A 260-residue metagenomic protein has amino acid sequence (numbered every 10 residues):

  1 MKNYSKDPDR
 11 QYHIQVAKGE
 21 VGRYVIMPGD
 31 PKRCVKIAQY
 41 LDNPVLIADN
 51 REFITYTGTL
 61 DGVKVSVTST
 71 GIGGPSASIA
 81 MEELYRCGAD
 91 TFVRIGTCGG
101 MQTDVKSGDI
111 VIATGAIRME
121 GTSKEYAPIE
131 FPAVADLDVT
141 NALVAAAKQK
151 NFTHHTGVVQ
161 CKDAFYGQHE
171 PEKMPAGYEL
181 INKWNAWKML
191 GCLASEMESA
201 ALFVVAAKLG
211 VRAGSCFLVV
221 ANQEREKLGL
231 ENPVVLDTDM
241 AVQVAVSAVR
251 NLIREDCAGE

Functional and structural regions predicted by a protein language model:
M1-A142: Metabolite-binding pocket within alpha/beta catalytic cores that recognizes anionic/polar moieties
G29-K32, I72-I79, C87, V105 (+6 more regions): Conserved active-site and cofactor/substrate-binding residues in soluble primary-metabolism enzymes
P44-D49, N151-V158, R254-E260: Flexible, glycine/charged-enriched surface loops at secondary-structure junctions
D90-T91, L193, R212: Short acidic/polar active-site loop segments enriched in Thr and Asp
A133-G191: Active-site rim beta-loop-alpha module in soluble metabolic enzymes
A142-K150, V205, V244-E255: Generic non-transmembrane alpha-helical segments
A200-P233: Zn-dependent metallopeptidase/amidohydrolase metal-coordination segment
Q223-E260: His/Asp/Glu-rich mid-to-C-terminal helical/loop segments that flank catalytic regions of hydrolases
